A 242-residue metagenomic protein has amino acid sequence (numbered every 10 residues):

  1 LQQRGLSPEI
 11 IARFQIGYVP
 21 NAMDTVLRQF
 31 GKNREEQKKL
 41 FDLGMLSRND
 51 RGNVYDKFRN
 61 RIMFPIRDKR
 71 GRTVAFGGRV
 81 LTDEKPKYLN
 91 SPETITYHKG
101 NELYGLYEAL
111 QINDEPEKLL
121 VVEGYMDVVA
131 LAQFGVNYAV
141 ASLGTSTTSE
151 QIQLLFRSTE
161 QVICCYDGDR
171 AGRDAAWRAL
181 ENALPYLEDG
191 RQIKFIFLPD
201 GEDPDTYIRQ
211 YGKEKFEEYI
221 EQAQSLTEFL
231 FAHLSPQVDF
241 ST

Functional and structural regions predicted by a protein language model:
L1, L131, P204: Residue-level signature of catalytic and energy-coupling elements of molecular machines, predominantly ATP/GTP-dependent
Q2-A12: Non-catalytic interaction/clamp surfaces of large macromolecular machines
I11-R13, Y18-V19: Terminal amphipathic helices with adjacent charged low-complexity linkers/tails
P20-S158, V162, A175-A176: Phosphate-handling DNA/RNA-contact segment within nucleic-acid enzymes
D114, T145-D200, T206-K213: Conserved catalytic cores of soluble enzyme domains, especially glycine-rich substrate-binding beta-alpha loops
G190-T242: C-terminal or mid-to-C-terminal helical accessory/interaction module adjacent to the motor/catalytic core
